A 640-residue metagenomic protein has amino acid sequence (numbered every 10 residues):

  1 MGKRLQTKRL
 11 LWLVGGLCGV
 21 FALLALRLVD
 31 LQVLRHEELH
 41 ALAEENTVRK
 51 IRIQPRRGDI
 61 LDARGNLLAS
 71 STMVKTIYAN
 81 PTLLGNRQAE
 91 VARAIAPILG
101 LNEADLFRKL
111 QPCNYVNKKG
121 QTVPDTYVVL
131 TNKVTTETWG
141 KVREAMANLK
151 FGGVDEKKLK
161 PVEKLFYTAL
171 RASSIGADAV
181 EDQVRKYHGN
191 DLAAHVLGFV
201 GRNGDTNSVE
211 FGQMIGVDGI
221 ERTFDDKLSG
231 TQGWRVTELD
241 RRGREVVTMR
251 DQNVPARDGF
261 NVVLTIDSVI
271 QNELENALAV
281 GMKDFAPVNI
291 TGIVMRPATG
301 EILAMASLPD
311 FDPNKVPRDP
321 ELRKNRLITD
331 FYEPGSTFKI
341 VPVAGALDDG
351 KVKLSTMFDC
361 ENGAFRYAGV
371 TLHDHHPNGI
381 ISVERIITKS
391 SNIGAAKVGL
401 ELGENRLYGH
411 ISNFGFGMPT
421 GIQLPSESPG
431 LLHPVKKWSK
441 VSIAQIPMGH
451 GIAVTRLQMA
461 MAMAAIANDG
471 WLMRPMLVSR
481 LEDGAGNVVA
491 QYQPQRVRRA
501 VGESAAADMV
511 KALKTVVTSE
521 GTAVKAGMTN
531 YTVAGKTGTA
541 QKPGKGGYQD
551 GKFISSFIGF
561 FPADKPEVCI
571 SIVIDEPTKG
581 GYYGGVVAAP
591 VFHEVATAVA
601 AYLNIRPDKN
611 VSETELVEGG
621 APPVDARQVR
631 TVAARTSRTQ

Functional and structural regions predicted by a protein language model:
R4-E38: Hydrophobic alpha-helical transmembrane signal-anchor segments
H40-I53, I270-F285: Short, basic/aromatic recognition patches
T47, R52-R56, Q232, A286-I290 (+2 more regions): Short, small/polar residue-rich loop motifs at catalytic or cofactor-binding pockets
I51-G100: Juxtamembrane extramembrane loops of integral membrane proteins
R57-L61, G176, K283-P297: Short N-terminal helix-loop-first-beta-strand/juxtamembrane motif that initiates sensory/input modules
A69, T237-N253, R257, I266-S268 (+7 more regions): Beta-lactam-recognizing serine transpeptidase/beta-lactamase-like catalytic domain environment
K75, A89-R93, P97, R108 (+22 more regions): Solvent-exposed, polar/charged alpha-helical surfaces in well-ordered, non-transmembrane soluble domains, broadly
V91-P97, N114-D258, I572: Small/polar-residue-rich segments within soluble enzyme cores
